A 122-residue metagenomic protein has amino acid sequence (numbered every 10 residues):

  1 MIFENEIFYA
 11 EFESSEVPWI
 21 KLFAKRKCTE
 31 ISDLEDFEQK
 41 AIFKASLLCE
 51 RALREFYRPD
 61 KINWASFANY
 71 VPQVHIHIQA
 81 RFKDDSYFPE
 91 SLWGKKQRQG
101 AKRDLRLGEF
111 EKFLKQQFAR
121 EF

Functional and structural regions predicted by a protein language model:
M1-F122: HIT superfamily nucleotide-processing domains
